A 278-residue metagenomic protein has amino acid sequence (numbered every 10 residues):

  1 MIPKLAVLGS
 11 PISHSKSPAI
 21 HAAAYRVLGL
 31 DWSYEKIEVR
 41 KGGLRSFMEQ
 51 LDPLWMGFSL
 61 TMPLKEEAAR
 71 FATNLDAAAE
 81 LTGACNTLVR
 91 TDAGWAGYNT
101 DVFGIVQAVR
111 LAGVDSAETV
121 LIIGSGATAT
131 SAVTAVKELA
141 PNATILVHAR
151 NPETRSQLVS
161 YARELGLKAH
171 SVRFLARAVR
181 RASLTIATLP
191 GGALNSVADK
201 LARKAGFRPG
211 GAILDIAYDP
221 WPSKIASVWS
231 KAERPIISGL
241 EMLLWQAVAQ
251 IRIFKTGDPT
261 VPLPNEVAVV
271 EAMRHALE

Functional and structural regions predicted by a protein language model:
M1-G113, P220-P222, V228: Phosphate/diphosphate ligand-binding glycine-rich loop within oxidoreductases
G9, G97-V102, V109-G113, A117-K137 (+1 more regions): Glycine-rich adenosine-cofactor-binding loop
K16-Y25, A127, S131-A135, Q246: Short, solvent-exposed amphipathic alpha-helices that sit in or adjacent to ligand/effector-binding or catalytic
E138-T144, A232-P235: Conserved S-adenosyl-L-methionine
A140-L165: NAD(P)-binding Rossmann-fold cofactor-contacting core
R163-I236: Rossmann-like adenosine-cofactor binding region
A212, I216-E278: Adenosine-phosphate binding glycine-rich loop
